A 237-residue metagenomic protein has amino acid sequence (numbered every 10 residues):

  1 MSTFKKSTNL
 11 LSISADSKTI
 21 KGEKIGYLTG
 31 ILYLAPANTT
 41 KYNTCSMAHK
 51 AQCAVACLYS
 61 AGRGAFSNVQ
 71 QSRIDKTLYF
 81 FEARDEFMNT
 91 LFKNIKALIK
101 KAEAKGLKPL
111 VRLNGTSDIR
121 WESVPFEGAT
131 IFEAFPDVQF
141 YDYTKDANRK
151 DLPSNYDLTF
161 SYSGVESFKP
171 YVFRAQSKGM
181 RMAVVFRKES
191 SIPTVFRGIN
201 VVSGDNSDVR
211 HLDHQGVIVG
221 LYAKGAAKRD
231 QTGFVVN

Functional and structural regions predicted by a protein language model:
M1-N237: Class I S-adenosyl-L-methionine
